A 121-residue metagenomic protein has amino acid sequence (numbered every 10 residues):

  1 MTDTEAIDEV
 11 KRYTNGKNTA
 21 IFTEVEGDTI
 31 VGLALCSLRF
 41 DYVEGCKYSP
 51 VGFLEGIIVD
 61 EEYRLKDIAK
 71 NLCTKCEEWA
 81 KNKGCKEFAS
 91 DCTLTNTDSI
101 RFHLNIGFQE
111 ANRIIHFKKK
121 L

Functional and structural regions predicted by a protein language model:
M1-S49, E55, C73: Acetyl-CoA-dependent GNAT
R39-D41, E62, T95: Short coil/turn motifs at secondary-structure junctions
G45-S49, D67, L94: Residues at secondary-structure transition points
K47-E61, I115-H116: Conserved acetyl-CoA binding element of GNAT-fold acetyltransferases
V59, L65-E78, R101-N105: Conserved acetyl-CoA-binding loop-helix of GNAT-fold acetyltransferases
K70, N82, L94-R113: Conserved active-site alpha-helix within GNAT-family acetyltransferase domains
C73, A80-C92: Conserved GNAT acetyl-CoA-binding A-motif
K118-L121: Short beta-strand-to-coil "C-cap" segments at the C-terminal boundary of structured domains/repeats, marking
